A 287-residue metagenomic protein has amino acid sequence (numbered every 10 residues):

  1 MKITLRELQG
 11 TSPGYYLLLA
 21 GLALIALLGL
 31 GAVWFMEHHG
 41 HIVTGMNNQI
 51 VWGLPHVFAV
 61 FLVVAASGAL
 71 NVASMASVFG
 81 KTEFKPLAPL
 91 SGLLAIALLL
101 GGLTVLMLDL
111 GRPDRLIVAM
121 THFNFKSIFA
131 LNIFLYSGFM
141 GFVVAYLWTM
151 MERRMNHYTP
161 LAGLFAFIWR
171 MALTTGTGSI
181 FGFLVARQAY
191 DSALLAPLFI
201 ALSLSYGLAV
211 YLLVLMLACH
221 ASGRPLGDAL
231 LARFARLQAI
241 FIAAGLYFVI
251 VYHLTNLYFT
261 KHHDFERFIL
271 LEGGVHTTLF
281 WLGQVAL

Functional and structural regions predicted by a protein language model:
T4-G10, G21-A26, K81-E83, T121 (+3 more regions): Long, contiguous internal "core" modules enriched in hydrophobic/ aromatic residues
L8-A20, L30-H39, G80-A88: Class II aminoacyl-tRNA synthetase catalytic cores and aaRS-like
A20-H41, T104-L110, L173-I180: Alpha-helical transmembrane segments of multi-pass membrane proteins
V33-Q49, M75-K81, L217: Membrane-interface helix-loop junction between the first two transmembrane segments
H38-V43, D114-V118, Y258-E266: Peri-membrane helix termini and adjoining interfacial loops of integral membrane proteins
H41-G53, H122, F268-L271: Perimembrane loop-to-helix junctions flanking transmembrane segments
I50-I117, L131, L135: Membrane helical hairpin/interfacial module
K126-A130: Short, structured segments at the rim of ligand-binding sites
